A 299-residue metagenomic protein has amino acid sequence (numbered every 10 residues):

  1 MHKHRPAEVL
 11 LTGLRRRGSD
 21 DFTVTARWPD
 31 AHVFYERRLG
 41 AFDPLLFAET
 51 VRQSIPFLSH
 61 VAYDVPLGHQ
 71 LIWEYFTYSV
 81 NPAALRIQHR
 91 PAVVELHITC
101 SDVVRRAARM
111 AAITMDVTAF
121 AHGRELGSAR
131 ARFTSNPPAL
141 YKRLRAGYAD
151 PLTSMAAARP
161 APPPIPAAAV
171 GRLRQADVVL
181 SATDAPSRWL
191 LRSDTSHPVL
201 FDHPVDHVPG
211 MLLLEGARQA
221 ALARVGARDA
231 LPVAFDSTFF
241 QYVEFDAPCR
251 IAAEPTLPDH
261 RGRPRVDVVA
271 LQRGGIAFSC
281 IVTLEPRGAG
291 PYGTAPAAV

Functional and structural regions predicted by a protein language model:
M1-L39, T134-F201, T294-V299: Non-catalytic linker/capping segments at the edges of enzyme domains
M1-P91, S187, F201-D202, V225 (+1 more regions): Hydrophobic, proline/glycine-rich low-complexity stretches
L11-T12, W73-Y75, T114, L126-S128 (+1 more regions): Hydrophobic residues on conserved beta-strands that form the core of alpha/beta folds
G18, F47, Q70-I72, Q88-V94 (+4 more regions): Solvent-exposed loop and beta-edge segments used for protein-protein assembly and interaction
R27-P29, N81, S101, T134 (+5 more regions): A structural detector for beta-sheet-dominated domains
F57-T99, R218-P255: Hydrophobic beta-strand-centered segment that forms part of the acyl-chain substrate-binding groove
E95-A161, T256-V299: HotDog/MaoC-like acyl-thioester-processing domains
Q175-R250, H260, D267-V269: Acidic/His-leaning functional-site neighborhoods
